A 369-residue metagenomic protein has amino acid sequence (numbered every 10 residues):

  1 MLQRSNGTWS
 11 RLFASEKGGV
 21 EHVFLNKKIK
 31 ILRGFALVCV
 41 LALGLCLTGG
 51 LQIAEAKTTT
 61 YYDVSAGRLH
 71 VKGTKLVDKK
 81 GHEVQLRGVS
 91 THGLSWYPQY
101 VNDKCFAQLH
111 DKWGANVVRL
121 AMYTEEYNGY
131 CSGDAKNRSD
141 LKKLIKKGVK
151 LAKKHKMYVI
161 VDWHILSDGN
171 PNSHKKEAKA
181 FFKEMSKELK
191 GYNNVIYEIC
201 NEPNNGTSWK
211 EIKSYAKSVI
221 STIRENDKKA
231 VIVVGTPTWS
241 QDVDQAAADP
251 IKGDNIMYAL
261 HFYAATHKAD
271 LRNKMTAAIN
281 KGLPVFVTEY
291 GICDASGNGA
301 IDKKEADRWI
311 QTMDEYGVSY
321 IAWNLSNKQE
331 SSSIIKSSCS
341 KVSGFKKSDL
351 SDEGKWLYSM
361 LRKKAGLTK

Functional and structural regions predicted by a protein language model:
F24-V38: Bacterial N-terminal signal peptides that target proteins for export
A36-T48: Bacterial N-terminal signal peptides
L45-T58: Sec-dependent signal peptide cleavage junction
A56-V117, A135: N-terminal carbohydrate-binding accessory modules
A66-L69, G93, P98, Y158 (+4 more regions): Extracellular glycoside hydrolase catalytic/binding regions
Q99-V117, A121-M122, N128, S132-I199 (+1 more regions): An active-site-proximal structural segment forming one wall of the substrate-binding cleft that immediately precedes
